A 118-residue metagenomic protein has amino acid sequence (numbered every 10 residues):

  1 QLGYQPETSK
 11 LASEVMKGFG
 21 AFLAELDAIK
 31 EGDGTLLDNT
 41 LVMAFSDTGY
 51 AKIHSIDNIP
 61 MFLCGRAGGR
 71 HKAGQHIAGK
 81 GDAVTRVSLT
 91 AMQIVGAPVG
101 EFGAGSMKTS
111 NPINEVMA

Functional and structural regions predicted by a protein language model:
Q1-A118: Ligand-binding pockets and gating/stacking loops
